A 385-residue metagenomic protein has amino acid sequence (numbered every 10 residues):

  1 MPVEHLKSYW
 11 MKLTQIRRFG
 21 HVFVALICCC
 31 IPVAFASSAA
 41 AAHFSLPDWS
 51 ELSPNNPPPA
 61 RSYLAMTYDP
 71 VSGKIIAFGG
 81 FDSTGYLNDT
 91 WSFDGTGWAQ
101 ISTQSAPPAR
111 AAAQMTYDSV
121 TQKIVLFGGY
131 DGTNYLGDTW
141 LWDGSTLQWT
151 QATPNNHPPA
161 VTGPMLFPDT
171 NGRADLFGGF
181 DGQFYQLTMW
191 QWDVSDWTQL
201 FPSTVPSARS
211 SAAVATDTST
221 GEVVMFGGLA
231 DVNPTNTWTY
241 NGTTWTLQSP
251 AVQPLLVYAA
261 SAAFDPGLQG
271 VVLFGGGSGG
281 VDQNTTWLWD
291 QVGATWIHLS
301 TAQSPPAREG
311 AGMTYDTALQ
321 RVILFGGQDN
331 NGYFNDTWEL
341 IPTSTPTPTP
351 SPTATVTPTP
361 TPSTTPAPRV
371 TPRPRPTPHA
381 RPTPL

Functional and structural regions predicted by a protein language model:
M1-R18: N-terminal secretory signal peptides that target proteins for export/translocation
E4, Y9, V71, V120 (+1 more regions): Short, low-complexity interaction segments enriched in Ser/Thr/Pro/Gly
S8, L26-C28, L126, L176 (+1 more regions): Secreted/extracellular small peptides and ectodomain modules produced from precursors
W10, C29-I31, T364: Secreted/luminal cysteine- and crosslink-motif detector
V22-A34: Bacterial N-terminal signal peptides
S37-A41, T343-L385: Ser/Thr-rich, Proline-interspersed low-complexity disordered segments
S38-T345: Kelch-like beta-propeller repeat domains
